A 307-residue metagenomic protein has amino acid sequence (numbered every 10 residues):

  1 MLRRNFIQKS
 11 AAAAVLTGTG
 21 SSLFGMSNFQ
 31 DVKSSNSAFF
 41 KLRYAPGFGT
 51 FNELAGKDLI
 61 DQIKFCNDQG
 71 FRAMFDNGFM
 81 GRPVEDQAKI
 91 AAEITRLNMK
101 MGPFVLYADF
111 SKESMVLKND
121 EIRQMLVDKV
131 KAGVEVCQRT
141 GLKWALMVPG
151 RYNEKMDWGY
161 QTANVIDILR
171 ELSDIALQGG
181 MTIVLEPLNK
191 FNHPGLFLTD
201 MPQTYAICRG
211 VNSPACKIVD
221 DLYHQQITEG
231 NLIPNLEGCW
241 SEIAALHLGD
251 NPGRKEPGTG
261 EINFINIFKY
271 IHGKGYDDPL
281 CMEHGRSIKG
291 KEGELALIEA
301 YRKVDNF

Functional and structural regions predicted by a protein language model:
L2-N67, L198-D220, H224-F307: Histidine-acidic metal/acid-base catalytic patches
K9-S22, K33-A38, L97, E113-K217: Active-site acidic/histidine proton-transfer and metal-coordination neighborhood in alpha/beta enzyme cores
T50-N52, M80, Y107-F110, R151-N153 (+4 more regions): Active-site-proximal loop/turn and secondary-structure-junction residues that shape catalytic pockets, frequently
F65-V84, V105-D109: N-terminal substrate-binding region of glycoside hydrolase catalytic domains
R72, K100, K143, A244 (+1 more regions): Short acidic/polar active-site loop segments enriched in Thr and Asp
F75-T95, P149-N153: Glycine-rich, proline-tolerant flexible connector loops at the mouths of alpha/beta enzymes
